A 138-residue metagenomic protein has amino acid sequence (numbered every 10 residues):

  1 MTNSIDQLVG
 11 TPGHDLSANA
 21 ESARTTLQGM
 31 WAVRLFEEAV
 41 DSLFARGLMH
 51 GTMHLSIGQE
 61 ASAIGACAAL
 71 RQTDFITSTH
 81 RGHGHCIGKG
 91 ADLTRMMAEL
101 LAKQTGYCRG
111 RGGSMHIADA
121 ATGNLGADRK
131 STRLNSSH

Functional and structural regions predicted by a protein language model:
M1-S62, A68: Conserved acidic/glycine
E38-D41, L48-R133: Cofactor-binding active-site loop characterized by glycine-rich and histidine/acidic residues
L134-H138: Positively charged, low-complexity/disordered segments
